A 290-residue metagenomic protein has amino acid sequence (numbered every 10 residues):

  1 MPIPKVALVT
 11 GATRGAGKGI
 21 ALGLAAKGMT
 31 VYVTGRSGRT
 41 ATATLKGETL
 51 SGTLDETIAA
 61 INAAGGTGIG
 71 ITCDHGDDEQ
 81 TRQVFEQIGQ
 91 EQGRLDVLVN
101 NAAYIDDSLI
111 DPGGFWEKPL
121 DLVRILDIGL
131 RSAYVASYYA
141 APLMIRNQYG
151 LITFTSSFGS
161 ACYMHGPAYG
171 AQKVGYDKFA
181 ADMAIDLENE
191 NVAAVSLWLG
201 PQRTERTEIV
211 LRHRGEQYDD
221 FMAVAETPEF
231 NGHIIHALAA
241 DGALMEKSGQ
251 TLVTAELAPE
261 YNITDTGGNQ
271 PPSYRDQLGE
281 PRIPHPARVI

Functional and structural regions predicted by a protein language model:
P2-R39: Canonical Rossmann dinucleotide-binding motif of NAD(H)/NADP(H)-dependent dehydrogenases/reductases, specifically
P4-K5, G66-T67, R94-L95, P112 (+3 more regions): Active-site loop of short-chain dehydrogenase/reductase
G47-D55, Y104-V123, R146, A168: Conserved mid-core segment of classical short-chain dehydrogenase/reductases
S51-G52, T72-V84: The beta1-alpha1 cofactor-binding region of Rossmann-like NAD(H)/NADP(H)-dependent oxidoreductases
Y104-I105, W116-D121, I125, L151-N189 (+2 more regions): Catalytic loop of short-chain dehydrogenase/reductase
S137-Y138, A181: A short, exposed helix-loop element centered on a Lys and neighboring polar residues
S196, H213-I290: C-terminal helical subdomain
